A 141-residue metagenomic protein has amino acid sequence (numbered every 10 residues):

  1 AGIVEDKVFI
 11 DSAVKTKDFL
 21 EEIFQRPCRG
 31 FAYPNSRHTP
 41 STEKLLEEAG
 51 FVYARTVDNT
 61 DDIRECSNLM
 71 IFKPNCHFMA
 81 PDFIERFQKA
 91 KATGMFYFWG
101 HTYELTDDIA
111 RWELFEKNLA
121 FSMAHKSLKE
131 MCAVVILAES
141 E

Functional and structural regions predicted by a protein language model:
G2-E85, K89, I109-L114, E139: Catalytic domains of cell-wall/extracellular-matrix polysaccharide-remodeling enzymes, centered on de-N-acetylation
K15, K129-E141: Mid-to-C-terminal alpha-helical segments outside catalytic/metal-binding sites
F19-F24, S122-L128: A structural motif corresponding to the C-terminal end of an alpha-helix and its immediate exit/capping segment
G30-P34, K73, Y97-T102, C132: Short beta-strand segments
D58-D61, D82-I84, W99-H101, A124-L128: Short, surface-exposed, polar/charged, turn-prone segments marking secondary-structure boundaries
K91, M95-Y103, D107-E116, A124 (+1 more regions): C-terminal active-site rim and adjoining tail of enzyme catalytic domains
